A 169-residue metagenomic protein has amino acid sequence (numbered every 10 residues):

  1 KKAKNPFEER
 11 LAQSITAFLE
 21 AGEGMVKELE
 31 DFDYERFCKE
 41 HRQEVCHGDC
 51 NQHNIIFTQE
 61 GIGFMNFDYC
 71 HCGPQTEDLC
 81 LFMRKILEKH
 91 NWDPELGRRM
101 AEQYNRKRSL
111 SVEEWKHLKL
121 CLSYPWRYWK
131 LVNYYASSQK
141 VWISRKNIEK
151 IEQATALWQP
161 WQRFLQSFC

Functional and structural regions predicted by a protein language model:
K1-V45: ATP-dependent phospho-/nucleotidyl transfer catalytic cores
T16-E23, S123-W126, A156: Generic structural signal for well-ordered, non-transmembrane alpha-helical segments in soluble/cytosolic regions
K27-E77: Active-site acidic catalytic loop and adjacent metal/ATP-binding pocket of ATP-dependent phosphoryl transfer enzymes
T76-S109, L122-W142: Active-site activation/catalytic loop segments of kinase-like enzymes and analogous catalytic loops in related
L110-E114: Helix N-cap / loop-to-helix initiation motif
W129-C169: ATP/Mg2+ or Mg2+-diphosphate-binding catalytic cores that bind nucleotide phosphates or diphosphates via glycine-rich
